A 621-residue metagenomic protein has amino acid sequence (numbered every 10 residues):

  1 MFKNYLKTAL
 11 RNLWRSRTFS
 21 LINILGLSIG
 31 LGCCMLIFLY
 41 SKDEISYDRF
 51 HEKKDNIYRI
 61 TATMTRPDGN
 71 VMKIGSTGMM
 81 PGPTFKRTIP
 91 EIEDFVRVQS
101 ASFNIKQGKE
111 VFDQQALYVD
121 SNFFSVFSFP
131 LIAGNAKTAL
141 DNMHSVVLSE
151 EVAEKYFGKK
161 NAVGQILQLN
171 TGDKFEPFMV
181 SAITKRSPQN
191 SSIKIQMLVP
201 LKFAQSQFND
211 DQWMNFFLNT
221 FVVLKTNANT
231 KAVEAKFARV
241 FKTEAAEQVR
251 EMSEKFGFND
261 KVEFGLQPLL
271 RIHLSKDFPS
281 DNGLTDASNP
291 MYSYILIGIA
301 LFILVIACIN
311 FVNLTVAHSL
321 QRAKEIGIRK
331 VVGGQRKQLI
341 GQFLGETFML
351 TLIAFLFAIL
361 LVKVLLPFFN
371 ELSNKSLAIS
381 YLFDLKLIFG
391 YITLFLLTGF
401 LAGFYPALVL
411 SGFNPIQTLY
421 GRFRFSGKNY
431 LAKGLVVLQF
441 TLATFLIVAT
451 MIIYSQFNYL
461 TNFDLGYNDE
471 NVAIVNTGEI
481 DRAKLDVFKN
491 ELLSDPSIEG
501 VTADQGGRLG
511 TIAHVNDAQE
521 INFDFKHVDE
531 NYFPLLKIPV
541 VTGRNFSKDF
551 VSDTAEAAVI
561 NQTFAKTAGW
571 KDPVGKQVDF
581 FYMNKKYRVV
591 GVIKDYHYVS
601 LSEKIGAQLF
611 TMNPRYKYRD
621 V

Functional and structural regions predicted by a protein language model:
M1-R11, R15, H51, K242-A300 (+3 more regions): Membrane-helix entry/capping segments
L6-I22, G26, I309-L350, G412-F423: Intracellular coupling helices
I29-Y58, G82, L365-N374, L442-E470: Alpha-helical transmembrane segments
G32, L36, G265, R271 (+2 more regions): Small-residue-rich transmembrane alpha-helices
F38, I299-I326, L401-A407: A hydrophobic alpha-helix feature that marks transmembrane segments and, especially, their cytosolic C-terminal ends
K42-T65, P90, P130, S192-I193 (+5 more regions): Membrane-proximal juxtamembrane linkers immediately C-terminal to transmembrane helices
E44, N56-D113, N122, E154-K159 (+4 more regions): Hydrophobic, regular-secondary-structure patches
D120-A133, V146-S288, V487-V621: Mid-to-C-terminal secondary-structure elements that act as membrane-proximal/extracytoplasmic interface segments
